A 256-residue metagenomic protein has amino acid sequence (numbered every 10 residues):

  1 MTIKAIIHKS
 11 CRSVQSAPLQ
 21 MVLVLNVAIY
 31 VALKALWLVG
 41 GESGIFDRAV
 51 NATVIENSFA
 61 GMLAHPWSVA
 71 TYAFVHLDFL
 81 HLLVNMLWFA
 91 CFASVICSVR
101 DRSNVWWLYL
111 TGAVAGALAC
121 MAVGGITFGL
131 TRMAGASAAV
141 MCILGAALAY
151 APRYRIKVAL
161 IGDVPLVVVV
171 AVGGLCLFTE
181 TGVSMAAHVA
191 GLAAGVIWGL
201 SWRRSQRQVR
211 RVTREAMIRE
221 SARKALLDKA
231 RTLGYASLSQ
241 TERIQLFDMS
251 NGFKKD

Functional and structural regions predicted by a protein language model:
M1-L227, L233: A detector for small-residue-rich transmembrane helices and their helix-helix packing motifs
R219, K224-D256: C-terminal regulatory/interaction regions
